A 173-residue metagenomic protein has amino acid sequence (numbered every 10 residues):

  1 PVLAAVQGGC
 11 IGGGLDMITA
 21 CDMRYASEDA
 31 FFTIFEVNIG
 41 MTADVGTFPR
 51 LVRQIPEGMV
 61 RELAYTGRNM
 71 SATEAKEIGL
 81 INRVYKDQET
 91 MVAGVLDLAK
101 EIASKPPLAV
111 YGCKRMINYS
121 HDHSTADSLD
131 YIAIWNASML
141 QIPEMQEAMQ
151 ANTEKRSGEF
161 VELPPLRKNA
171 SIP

Functional and structural regions predicted by a protein language model:
V2-L108, Q146: Crotonase-fold acyl-CoA enzyme core
Y25-A30, I81-D130, S138-P143, F160-I172: C-terminal long alpha-helix characteristic of the crotonase
G40-A43, R61-L63, S120-H123, M145-Q150 (+1 more regions): Low-complexity, flexible helical/coil segments
L63-G67, C113-I117, I132, N136 (+1 more regions): Short alpha-helical scaffolding segments that buttress acidic/His motifs in well-ordered protein cores
A148-G158: K/E-rich alpha-helical interaction surfaces of small helical-bundle regulatory domains
